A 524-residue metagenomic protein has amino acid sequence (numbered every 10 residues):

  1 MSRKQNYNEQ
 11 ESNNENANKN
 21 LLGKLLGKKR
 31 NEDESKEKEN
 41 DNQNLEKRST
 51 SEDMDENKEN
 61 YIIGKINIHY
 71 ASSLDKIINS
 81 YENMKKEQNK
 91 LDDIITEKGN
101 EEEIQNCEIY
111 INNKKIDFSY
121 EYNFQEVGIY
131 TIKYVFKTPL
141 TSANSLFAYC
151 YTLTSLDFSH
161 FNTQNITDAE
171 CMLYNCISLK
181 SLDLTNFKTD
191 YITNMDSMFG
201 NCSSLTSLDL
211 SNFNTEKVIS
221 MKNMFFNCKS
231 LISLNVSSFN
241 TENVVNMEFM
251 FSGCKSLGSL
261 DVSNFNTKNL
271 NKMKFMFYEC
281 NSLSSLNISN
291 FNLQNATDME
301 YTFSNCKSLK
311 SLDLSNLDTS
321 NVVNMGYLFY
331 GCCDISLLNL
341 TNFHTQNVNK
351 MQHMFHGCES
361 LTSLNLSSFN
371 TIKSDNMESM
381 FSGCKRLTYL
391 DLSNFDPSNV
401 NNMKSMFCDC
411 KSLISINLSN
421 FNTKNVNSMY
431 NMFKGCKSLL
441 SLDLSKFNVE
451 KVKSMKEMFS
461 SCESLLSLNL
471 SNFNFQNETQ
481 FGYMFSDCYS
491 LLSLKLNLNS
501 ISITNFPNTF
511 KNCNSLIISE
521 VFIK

Functional and structural regions predicted by a protein language model:
S2-N165, K495-S502, P507-K524: N-terminal capping/linker segments that flank leucine-rich repeat
S2-R3, N18, G23, G27-K29 (+9 more regions): Short, intrinsically disordered low-complexity segments
N13-N16, L21, L25-G27, D33-E37 (+10 more regions): Short, low-complexity interaction segments enriched in Ser/Thr/Pro/Gly
N16, E37-N44, N214, K222 (+2 more regions): Composition-driven detection of intrinsically disordered, low-complexity segments
Y130-T138, T152-N165, S178-T193, S204-K217 (+12 more regions): Structural signature of tandem-repeat unit edges
N144-L146, N165-M172, Y191-G200, K217-M224 (+11 more regions): Consensus positions within tandem repeat domains that build extended binding/scaffold surfaces
